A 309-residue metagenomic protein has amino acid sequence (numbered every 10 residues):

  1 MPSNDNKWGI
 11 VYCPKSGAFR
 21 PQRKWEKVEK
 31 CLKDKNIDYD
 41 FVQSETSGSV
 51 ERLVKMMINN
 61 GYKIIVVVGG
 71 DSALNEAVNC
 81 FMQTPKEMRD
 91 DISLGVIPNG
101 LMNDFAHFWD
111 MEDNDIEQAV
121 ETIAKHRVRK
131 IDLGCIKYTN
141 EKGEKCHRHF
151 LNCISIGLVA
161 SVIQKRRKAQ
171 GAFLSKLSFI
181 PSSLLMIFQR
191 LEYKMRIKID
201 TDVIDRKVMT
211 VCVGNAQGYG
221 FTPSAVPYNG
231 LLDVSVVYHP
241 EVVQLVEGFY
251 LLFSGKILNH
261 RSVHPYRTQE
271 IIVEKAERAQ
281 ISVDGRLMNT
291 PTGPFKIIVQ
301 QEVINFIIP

Functional and structural regions predicted by a protein language model:
M1-V68, N79, E121: ATP/NTP phosphate-donor binding region
P2, K35, Q83-M209: Catalytic core of DAGKc-family lipid kinases
V50, A73-A77, I131: Short glycine/serine/threonine-rich phosphate/pyrophosphate-binding segments that cradle anionic phosphate groups
S155, V159, C212-P223: Glycine-rich phosphate/pyrophosphate-binding beta-alpha loops
Q170-L177, S224-V246: Gly/Ser/Thr-rich active-site loops/lids in small-molecule metabolic enzymes that frequently grip phosphoryl groups
L191-Y193, K207-M209, Y228-L232, R267-Q269: A generic structural signal for short beta-strands and their flanking turns/coil linkers
I199, V236-P309: ATP/nucleoside-binding phosphotransfer catalytic cores, i.e., glycine-rich phosphate-binding loops
